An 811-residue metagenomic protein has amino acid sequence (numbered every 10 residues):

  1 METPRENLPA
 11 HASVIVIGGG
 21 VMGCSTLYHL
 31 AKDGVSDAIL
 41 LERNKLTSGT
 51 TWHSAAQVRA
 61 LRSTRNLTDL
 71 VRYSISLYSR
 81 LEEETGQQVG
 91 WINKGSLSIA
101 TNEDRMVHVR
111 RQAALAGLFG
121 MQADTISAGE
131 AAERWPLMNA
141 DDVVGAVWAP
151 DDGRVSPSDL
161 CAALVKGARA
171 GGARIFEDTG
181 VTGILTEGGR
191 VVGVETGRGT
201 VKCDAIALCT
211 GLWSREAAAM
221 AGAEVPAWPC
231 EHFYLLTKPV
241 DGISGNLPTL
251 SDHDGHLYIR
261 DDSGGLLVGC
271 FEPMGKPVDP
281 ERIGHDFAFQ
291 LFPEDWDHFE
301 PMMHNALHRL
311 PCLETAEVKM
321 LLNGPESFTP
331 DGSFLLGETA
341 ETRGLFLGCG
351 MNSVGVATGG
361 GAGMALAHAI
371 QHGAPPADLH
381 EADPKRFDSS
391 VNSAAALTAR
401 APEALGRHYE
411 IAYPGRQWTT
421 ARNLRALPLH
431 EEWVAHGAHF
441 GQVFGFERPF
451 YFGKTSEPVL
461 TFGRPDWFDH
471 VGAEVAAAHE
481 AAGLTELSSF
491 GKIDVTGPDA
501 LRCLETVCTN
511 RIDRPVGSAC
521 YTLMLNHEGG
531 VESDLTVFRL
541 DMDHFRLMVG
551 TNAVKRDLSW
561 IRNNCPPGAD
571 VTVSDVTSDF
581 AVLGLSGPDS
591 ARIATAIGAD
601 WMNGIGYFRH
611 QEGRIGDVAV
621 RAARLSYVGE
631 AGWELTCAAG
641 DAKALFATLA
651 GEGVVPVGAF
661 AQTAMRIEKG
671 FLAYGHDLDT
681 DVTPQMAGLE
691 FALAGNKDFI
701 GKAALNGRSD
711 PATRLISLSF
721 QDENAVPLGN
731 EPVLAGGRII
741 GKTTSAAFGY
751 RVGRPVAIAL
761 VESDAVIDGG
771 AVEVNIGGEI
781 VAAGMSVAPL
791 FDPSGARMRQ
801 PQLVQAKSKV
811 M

Functional and structural regions predicted by a protein language model:
P9, Q87-S98, Q112, A132-G171 (+2 more regions): Helix-loop-beta segment of a Rossmann-like dinucleotide-binding subdomain
S25, I184-D295, P301-C312, A394-Q417 (+2 more regions): Flavin-dependent oxidoreductases
A31-T51: Glycine-rich FAD pyrophosphate-binding loop
A56-R134, D254-I259, G265, P402-P414 (+1 more regions): Dinucleotide-binding Rossmann-like beta1-alpha1 core, especially the glycine-rich loop that anchors the ADP
W148-A205: Helical element adjacent to the flavin cofactor pocket in flavoenzyme catalytic cores
D254, Q290-L424: C-terminal catalytic lobe of FAD-dependent flavoproteins
R386-L525, G530, M811: Acidic, proline/glycine-enriched N-terminal capping motif
Y413-G441, R448-F450, G463-D466, L540-M811: Conserved, structured C-terminal
